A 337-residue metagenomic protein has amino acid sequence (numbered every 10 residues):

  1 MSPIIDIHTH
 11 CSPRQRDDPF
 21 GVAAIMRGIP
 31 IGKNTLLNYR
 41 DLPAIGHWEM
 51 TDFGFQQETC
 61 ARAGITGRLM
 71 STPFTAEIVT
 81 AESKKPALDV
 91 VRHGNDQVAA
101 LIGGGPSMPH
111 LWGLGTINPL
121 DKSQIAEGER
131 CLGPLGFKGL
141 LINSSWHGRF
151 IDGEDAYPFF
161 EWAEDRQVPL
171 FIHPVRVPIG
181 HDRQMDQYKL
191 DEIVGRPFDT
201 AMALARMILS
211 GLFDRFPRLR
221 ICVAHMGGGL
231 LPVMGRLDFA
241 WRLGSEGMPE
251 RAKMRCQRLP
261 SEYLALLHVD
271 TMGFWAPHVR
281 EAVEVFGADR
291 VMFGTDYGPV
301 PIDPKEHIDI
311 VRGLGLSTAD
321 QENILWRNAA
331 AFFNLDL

Functional and structural regions predicted by a protein language model:
S2-I7, R14-G67, D96-G103, A126-R130 (+5 more regions): Mid-to-C-terminal alpha-helical segments outside catalytic/metal-binding sites
I5-T9, R68-M70, L111-G115, L140-I142 (+4 more regions): Hydrophobic faces of well-ordered beta-strands that scaffold small-molecule active sites in alpha/beta enzyme cores
H10-M50, A81, P178-T200, L237-L264: Active-site gating loops and adjacent loop-to-helix segments of metal-dependent hydrolytic enzymes
H10-S12, S145-W146, V175-R176, G227 (+1 more regions): Catalytic metal-binding/acid-base residues of hydrolase active sites
T66, M70-R206, S210: Active-site gating/metal-coordination segments in enzymes
M108, D165, R218, G287-A288: Active-site acidic short loop of glycosyltransferases
D186-I208, R220-L337: H/E-rich (His + Asp/Glu) clusters that bind or coordinate divalent metals
